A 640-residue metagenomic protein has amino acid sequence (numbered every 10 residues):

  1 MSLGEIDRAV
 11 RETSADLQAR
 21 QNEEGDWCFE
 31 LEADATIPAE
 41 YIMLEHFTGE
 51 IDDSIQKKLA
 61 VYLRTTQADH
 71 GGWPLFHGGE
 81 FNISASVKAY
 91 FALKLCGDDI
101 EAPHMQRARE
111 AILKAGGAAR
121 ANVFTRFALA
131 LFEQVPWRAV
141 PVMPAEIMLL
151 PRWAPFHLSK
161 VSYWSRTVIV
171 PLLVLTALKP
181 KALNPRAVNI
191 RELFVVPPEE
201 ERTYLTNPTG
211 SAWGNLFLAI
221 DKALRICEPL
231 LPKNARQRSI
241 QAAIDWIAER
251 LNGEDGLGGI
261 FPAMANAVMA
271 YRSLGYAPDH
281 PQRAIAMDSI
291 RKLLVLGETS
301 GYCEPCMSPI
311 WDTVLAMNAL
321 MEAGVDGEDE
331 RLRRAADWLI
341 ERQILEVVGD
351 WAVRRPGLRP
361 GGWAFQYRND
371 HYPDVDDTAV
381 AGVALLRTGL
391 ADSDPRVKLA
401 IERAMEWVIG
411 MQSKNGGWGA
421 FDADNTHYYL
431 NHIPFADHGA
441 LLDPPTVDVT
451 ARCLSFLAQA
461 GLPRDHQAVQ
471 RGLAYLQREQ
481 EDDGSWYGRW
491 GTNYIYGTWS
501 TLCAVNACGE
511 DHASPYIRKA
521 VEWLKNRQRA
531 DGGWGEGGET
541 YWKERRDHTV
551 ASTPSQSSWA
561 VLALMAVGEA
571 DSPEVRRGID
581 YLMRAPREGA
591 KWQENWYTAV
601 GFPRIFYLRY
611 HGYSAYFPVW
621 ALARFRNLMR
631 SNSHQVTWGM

Functional and structural regions predicted by a protein language model:
M1-M640: Preference for long, amphipathic alpha-helical scaffolds in soluble/luminal domains and all-alpha bundles
